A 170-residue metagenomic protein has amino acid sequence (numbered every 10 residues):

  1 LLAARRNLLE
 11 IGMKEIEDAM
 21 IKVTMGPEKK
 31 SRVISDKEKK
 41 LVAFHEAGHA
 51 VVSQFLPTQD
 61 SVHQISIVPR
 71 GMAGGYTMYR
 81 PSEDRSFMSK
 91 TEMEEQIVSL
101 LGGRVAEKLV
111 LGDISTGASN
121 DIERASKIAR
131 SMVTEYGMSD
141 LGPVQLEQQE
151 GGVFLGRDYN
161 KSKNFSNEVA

Functional and structural regions predicted by a protein language model:
L1-K14, D18, T77-S86, K90: Short secondary-structure boundary segments
L1-M13, I21-K29, A50-V62, M132-S139: AAA+ ATPase "lid" subdomain C-terminal helix
R5, D36, I114: Generic anion/oxyanion-binding catalytic loop in active/binding sites
I16-V33, M78, L109-V110: Active-site scaffold of zinc-dependent metalloenzymes
S31-L41: Short pre-active-site segment immediately N-terminal to the catalytic Zn-binding motif
L41-F44, A50-A170: Soluble catalytic regions of large protease machineries
